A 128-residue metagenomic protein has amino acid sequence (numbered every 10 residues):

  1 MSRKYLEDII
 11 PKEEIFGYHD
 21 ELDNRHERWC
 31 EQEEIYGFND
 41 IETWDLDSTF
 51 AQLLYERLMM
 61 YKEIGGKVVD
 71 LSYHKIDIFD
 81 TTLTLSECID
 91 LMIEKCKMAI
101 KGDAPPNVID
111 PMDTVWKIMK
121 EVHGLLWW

Functional and structural regions predicted by a protein language model:
M1-W128: Long, non-globular targeting/processing and low-complexity regions
